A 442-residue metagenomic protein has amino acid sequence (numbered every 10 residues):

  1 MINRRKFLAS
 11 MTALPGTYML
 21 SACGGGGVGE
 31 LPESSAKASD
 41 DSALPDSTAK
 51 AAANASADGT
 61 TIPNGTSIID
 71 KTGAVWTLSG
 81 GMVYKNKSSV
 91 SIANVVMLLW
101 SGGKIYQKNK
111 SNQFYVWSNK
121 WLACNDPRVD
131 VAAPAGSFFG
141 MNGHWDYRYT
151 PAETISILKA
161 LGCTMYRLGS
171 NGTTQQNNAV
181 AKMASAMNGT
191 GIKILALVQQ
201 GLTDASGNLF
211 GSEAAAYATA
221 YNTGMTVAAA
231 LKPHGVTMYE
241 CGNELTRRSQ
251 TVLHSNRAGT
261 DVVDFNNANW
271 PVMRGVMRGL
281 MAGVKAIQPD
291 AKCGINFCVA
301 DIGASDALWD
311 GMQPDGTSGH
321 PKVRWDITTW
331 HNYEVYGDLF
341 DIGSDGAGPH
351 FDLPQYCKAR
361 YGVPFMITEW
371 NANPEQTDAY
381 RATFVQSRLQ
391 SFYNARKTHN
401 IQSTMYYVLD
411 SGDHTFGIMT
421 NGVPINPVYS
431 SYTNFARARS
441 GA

Functional and structural regions predicted by a protein language model:
K6-G27: N-terminal export signals
A49-V131: Trp/Gly-enriched beta-strand/coil motifs that build multi-repeat beta-propeller-like domains and related W-rich binding
A132-C163: Boundary/entry segment of secreted carbohydrate-active catalytic domains
I155, Y166-A205, T219-T226, N267-K292: Aromatic-lined substrate-binding rim segments of carbohydrate-active enzymes
S212-C241, N269-G283, A307-P321, S391: An active-site-proximal structural segment forming one wall of the substrate-binding cleft that immediately precedes
T226-N267, G294-N296, M405-Y406: Active-site groove signature of glycoside hydrolases
A268-A379, V385: Noncatalytic carbohydrate-binding groove/subsite architecture in carbohydrate-active enzymes
A395-A442: Aromatic-rich peripheral "rim/lid" segments of glycoside hydrolase catalytic domains that contact and position glycan
